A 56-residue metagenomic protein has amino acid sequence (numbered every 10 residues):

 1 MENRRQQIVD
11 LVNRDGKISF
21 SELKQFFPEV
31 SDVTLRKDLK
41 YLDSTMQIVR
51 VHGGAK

Functional and structural regions predicted by a protein language model:
E2-V9, N13-E22, F26-E29, L39-K56: HTH-adjacent hinge/linker in prokaryotic transcriptional regulators
T34: Residues in the helix-turn-helix
